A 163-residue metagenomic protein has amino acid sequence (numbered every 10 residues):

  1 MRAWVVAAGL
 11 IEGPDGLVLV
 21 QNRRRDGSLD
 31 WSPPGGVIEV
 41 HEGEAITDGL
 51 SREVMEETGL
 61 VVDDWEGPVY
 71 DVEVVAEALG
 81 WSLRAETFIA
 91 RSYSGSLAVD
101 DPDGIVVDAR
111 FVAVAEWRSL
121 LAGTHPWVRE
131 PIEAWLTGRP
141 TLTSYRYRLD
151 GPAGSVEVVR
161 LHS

Functional and structural regions predicted by a protein language model:
M1-V18, V37-E39, Y70: Conserved N-terminal beta-strand and adjoining loop/helix that marks the start of the Nudix/MutT-like hydrolase domain
V5-A7, L83-E86, V107, G154-V156: Change "...and in nucleic-acid phosphodiester-cleaving endonucleases..." to "...and in nucleic-acid processing enzymes
L17-E56: Conserved Nudix-box catalytic region and its N-terminal flanking loop in Nudix hydrolases and closely related
S28-W31, D103-S163: Nudix hydrolase/Nudix homology domain
I38, V62, S92-Y93, L97 (+2 more regions): Hydrophobic pocket-lining residues within nucleotide cofactor-binding pockets
V61-Y70: A short coil-to-beta-strand element that immediately follows conserved catalytic motifs
E73-A98, R110-V114, P131-A134, G138-R139: Active-site-adjacent beta-strand/loop module that shapes the phosphate/pyrophosphate-binding cleft
